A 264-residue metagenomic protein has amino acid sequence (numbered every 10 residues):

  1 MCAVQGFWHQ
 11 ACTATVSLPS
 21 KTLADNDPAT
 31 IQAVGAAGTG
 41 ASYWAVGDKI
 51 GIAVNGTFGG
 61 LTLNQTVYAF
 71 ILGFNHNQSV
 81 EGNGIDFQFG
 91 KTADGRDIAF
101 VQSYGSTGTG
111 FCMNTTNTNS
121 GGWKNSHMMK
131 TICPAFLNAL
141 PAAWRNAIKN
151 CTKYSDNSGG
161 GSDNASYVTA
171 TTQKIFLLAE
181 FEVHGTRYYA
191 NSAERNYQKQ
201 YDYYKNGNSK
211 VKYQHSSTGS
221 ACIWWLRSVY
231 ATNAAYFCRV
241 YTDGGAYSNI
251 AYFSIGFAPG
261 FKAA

Functional and structural regions predicted by a protein language model:
C2, F7-A264: Collagenous Gly-X-Y triple-helix signature in extracellular proteins
